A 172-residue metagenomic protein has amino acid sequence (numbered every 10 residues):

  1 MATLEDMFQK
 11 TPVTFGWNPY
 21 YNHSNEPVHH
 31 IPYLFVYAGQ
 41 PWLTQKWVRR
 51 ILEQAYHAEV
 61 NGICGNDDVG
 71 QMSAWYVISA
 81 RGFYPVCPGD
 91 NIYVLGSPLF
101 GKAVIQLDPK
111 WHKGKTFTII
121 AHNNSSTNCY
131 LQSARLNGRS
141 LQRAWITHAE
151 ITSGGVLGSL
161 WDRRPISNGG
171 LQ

Functional and structural regions predicted by a protein language model:
M1-T118, A149, V156: Active-site core of glycosidic bond-cleaving carbohydrate-active enzymes
P98-F100, S126-L131: Short coil-to-beta strand junction motifs in C2/discoidin
F117-S126: Short aromatic-glycine motifs in intrinsically disordered, low-complexity regions
S133-R139: Short strand-turn-strand beta-turns centered on an Asx-Gly dipeptide
Q142-T147: Short, solvent-exposed S/T- and G/P-enriched segments that are highly enriched in secreted/extracellular and lumenal
H148-Q172: C-terminal beta-strand-rich structural cap/linker in extracellular carbohydrate-active enzymes
